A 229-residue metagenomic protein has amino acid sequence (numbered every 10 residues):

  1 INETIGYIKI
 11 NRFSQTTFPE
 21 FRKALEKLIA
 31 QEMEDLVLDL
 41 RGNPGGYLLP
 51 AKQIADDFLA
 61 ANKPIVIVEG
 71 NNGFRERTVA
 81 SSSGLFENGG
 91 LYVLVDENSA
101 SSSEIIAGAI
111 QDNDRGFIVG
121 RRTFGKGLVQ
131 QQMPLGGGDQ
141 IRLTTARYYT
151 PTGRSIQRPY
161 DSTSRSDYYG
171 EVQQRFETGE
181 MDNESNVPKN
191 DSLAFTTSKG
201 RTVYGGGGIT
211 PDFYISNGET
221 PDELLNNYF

Functional and structural regions predicted by a protein language model:
I1-G138: Cleft-lining beta-strand/loop regions that shape enzyme active-site pockets
K9, V66-V68, V119, T144 (+4 more regions): Residues in well-ordered beta-strands of folded domains
Q15-T17, R75-E76, P151-T152, R165-D167 (+1 more regions): A short local loop/turn or secondary-structure capping micro-motif enriched for an aromatic residue
V66-I67, F117-R121, P151, S155-R158 (+1 more regions): Acidic/polar loop patches that form or flank catalytic/metal-binding clefts of enzymes that bind anionic ligands
N88, N113, G138-L143, N190-S192 (+1 more regions): Active-site lining segments that contact anionic ligands and/or coordinate catalytic metals
Q130-Q131, L143-D161: Extended catalytic-interface subdomain
G136, P151-T152, S198: Short, ordered coil/turn segments that flank beta-strands lining enzyme active or ligand-binding pockets
S155-I156, Y160-F229: Conserved functional hotspot residues or short segments at active or partner-binding sites across diverse domains
